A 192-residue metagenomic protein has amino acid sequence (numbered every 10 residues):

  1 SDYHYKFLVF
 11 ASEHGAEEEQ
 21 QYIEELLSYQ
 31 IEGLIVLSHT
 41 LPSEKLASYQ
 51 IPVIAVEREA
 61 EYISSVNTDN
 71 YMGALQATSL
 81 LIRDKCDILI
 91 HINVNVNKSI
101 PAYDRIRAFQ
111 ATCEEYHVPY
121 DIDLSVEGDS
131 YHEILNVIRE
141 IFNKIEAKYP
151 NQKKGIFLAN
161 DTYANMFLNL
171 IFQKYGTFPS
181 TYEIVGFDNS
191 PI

Functional and structural regions predicted by a protein language model:
S1-E25, Y29-E32: Amphipathic helical "hinge" segments at domain boundaries
D2-Y3, Q21-L27, I51-A55, E59-I192: Bacterial carbohydrate/catabolite-sensing allosteric modules
F7-V9, I35-V36, L89-I92: Short beta-strand segments at enzyme active-site cores
E13-A16, V36-L41, T162-Y163: Short beta->alpha connector loops
E32-L34, G155: Short, Asp-centered acidic motifs that coordinate Mg2+ and/or phosphate in catalytic or ligand-binding sites
T40-Q50: Active-site-adjacent beta->alpha loops and helix N-cap segments on the catalytic face of soluble alpha/beta enzymes
